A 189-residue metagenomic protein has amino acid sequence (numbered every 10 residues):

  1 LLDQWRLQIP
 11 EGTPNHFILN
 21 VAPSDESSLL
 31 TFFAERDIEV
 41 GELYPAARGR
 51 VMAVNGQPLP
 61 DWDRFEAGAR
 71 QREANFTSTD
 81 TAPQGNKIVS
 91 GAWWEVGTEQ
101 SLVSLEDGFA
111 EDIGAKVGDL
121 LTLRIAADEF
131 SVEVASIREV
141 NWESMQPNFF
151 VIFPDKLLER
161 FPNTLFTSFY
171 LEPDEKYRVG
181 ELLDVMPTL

Functional and structural regions predicted by a protein language model:
L1-L189: Alpha-helical transmembrane segments of bacterial inner-membrane membrane proteins
